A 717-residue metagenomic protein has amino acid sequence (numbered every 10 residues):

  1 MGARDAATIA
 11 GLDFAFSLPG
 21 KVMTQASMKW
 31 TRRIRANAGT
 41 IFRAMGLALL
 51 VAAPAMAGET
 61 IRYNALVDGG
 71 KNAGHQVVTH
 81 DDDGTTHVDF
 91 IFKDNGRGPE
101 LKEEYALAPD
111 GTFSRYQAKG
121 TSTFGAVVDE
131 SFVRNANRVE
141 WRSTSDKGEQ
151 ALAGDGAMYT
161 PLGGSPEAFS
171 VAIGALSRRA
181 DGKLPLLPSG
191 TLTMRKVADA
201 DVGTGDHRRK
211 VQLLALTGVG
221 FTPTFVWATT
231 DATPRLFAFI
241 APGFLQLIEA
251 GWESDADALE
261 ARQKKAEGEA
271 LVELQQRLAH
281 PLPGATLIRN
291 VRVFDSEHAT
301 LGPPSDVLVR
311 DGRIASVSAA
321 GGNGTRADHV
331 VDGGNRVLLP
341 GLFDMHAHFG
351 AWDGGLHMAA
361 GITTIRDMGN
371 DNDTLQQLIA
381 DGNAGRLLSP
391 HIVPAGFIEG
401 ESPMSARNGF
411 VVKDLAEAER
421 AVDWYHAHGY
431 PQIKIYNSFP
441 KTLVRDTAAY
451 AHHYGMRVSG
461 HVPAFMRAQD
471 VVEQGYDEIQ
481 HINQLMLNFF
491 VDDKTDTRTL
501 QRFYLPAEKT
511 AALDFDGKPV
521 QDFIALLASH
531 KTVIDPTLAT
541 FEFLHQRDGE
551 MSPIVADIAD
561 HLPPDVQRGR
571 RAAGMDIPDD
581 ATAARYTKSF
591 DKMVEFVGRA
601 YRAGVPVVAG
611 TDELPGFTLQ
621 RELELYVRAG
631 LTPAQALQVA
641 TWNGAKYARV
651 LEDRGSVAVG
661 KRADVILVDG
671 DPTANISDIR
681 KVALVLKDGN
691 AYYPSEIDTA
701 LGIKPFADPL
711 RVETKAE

Functional and structural regions predicted by a protein language model:
M56-E104, A108-D110, R115-F132, S177-T204 (+2 more regions): N-terminal cleavable signal peptides for secretion/export
G98-S165, G220-T233, F237-E249: Contiguous hydrophobic, core-forming segments of folded domains
G125-L213, K264-K265: Solvent-exposed helix/loop surface patches that form functional interfaces
G203, Q276-L278, V293-D306, A319 (+3 more regions): Acidic, glycine-enriched loop/beta-strand segments at the rims of small-molecule binding/catalytic pockets
P283-T286, G324-G355, T363, T714: Replace "His-x-His-based motif
V293, H298-L339: Histidine-rich, glycine-flanked metal-binding segment
G354-L375, H391-F397, H426-F439, A448 (+4 more regions): Divalent metal-dependent hydrolysis catalytic cores, especially in the metallo-beta-lactamase
A421-F439, L485-A629, S695, G702 (+1 more regions): Active-site neighborhoods of metal-dependent hydrolases
